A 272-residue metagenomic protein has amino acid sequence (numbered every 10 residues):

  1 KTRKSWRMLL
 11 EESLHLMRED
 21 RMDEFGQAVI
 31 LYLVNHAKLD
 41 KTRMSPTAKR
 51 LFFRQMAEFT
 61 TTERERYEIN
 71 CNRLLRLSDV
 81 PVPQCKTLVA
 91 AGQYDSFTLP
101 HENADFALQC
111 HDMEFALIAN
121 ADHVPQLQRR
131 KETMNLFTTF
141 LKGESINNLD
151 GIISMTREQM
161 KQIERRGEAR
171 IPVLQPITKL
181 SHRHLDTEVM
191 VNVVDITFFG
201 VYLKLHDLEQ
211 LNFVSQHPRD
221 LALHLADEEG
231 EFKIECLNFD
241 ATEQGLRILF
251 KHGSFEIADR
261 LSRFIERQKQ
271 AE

Functional and structural regions predicted by a protein language model:
K1-E19: Flexible "cap/lid" loop of the alpha/beta hydrolase fold
T2-W6, M22-D79: Conserved alpha/beta-hydrolase catalytic His-Asp/Glu region
P83, V89-A91: Short beta-strand/loop motif that positions the catalytic acidic residue of the alpha/beta-hydrolase fold
Y94-T98: Acidic catalytic loop of the alpha/beta-hydrolase fold
E114, K131-I196, L205-H206, E266-E272: N-terminal helix initiation/capping motif
A121-M134: Catalytic histidine-centered segment of alpha/beta-hydrolase-like enzymes
Q175-N212, P218-A222, D240-L249: Short strand-loop-strand
E243-E272: C-terminal output/interaction extensions
